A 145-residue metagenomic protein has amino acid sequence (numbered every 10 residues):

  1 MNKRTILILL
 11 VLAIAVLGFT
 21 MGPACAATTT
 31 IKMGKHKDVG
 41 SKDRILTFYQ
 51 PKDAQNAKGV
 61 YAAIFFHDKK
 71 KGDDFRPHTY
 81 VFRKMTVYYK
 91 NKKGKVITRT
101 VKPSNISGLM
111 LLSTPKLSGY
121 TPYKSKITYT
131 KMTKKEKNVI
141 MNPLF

Functional and structural regions predicted by a protein language model:
M1-L9: Bacterial N-terminal signal peptides that target proteins for export
L10-G18: Bacterial N-terminal signal peptides
G18-T29: Sec-dependent signal peptide cleavage junction
V39-T79: Short, surface-exposed binding/anchoring microloops in extracellular/periplasmic proteins
F75-G94: Extended low-complexity, serine/threonine- and proline-enriched intrinsically disordered segments
F82-K84, V96-L109: Solvent-exposed serine/threonine-rich low-complexity stretches and specific carbohydrate-binding patches
S104-T121: Short, solvent-exposed, Trp/other aromatic-anchored flexible loops in extracytoplasmic proteins
T121-K131: Short, aromatic- and glycine-rich surface loops/edge beta-strands on solvent-exposed regions
